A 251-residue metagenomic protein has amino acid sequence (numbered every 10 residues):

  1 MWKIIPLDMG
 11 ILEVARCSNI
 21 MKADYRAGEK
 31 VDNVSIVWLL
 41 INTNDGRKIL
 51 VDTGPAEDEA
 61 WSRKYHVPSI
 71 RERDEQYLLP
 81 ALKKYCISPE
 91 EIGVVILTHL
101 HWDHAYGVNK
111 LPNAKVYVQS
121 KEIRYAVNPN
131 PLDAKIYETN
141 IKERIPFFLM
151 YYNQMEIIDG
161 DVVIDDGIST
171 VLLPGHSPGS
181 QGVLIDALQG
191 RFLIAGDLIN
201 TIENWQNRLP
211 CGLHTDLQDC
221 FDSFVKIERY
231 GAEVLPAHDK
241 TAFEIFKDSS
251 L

Functional and structural regions predicted by a protein language model:
W2, I11-P80, G182-G196: Conserved beta-strand hairpin/beta-sheet module of binuclear metal-dependent hydrolase folds, prominently
M9, T53-P55, L100, E122 (+3 more regions): Active-site metal-binding loops of divalent metal-dependent hydrolases
P68-V118: Active-site metal-binding motif and surrounding structural segment of the metallo-beta-lactamase
S69-P80, G182-L251: Cap/insert and terminal regions of metallo-dependent hydrolase folds
R73-I87, E91, S120-L172, T215-A232: Metallo-beta-lactamase
V95-A105, L173-S180, P236-K240: Histidine-centered catalytic micro-motifs
A105-K110, K115, V171-S180, I245-L251: Short, electropositive alpha-helical surface patch
K115-S120, I194-G196: Short hydrophobic/aromatic-enriched beta-strand-loop microsegments
